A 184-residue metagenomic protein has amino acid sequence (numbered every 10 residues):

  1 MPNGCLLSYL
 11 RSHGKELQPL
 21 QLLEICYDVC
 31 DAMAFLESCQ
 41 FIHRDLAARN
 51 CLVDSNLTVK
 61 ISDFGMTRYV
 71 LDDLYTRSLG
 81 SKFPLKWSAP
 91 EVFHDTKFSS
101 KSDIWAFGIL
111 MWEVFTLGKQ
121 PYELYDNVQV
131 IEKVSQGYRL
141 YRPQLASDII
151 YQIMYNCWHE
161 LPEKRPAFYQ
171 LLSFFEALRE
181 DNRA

Functional and structural regions predicted by a protein language model:
M1-A184: Intracellular eukaryotic protein kinase-like catalytic domain
